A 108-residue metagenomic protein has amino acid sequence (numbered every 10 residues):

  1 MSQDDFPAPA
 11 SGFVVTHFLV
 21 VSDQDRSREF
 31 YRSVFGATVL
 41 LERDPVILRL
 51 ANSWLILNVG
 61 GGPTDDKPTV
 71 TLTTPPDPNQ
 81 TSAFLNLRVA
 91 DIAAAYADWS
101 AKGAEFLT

Functional and structural regions predicted by a protein language model:
M1-V15, T38-T108: Vicinal oxygen chelate
F18-Q24: Conserved beta-strand-loop-alpha-helix junction that forms the acyl-donor binding cleft
Q24-D25, I92: Generic non-transmembrane alpha-helix signal with a bias for helix starts/N-cap capping motifs
S27-R32, W99: Conserved active-site tyrosine of GNAT-family acetyltransferases
